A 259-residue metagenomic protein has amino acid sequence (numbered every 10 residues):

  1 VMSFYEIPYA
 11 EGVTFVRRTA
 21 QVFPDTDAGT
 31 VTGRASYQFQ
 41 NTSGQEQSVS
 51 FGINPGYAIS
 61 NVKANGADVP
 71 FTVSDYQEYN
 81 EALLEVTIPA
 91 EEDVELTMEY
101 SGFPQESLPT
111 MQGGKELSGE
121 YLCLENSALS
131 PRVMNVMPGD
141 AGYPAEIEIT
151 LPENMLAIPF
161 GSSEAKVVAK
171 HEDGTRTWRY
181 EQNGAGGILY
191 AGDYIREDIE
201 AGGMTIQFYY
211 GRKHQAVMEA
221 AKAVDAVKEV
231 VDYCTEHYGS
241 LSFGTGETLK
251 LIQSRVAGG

Functional and structural regions predicted by a protein language model:
V1-T32, S60: N-terminal, polar/Ser/Thr-rich
R18-P24, T72-D75, T87, S163-H171: Short amphipathic beta-strand and strand-loop transition segments with alternating hydrophobic
G29, S43-Q47, E153-F160, E236-G246: Surface-exposed helix-capping loop/turn segments at secondary-structure junctions
V31-A35, V94: Hydrophobic core residues within well-ordered beta-strands of beta-rich domains
R34-P55: Ligand-binding face of N-terminal immunoglobulin V-set domains in extracellular IgSF glycoproteins
S36, E99-A191: Extended, low-hydrophobicity, Ser/Thr/Pro/Gly-biased non-transmembrane segments
S48, G56-E116, E172-T177: A surface-exposed beta-strand-loop module
I199-G259: Juxtacatalytic substrate-recognition/specificity segment
